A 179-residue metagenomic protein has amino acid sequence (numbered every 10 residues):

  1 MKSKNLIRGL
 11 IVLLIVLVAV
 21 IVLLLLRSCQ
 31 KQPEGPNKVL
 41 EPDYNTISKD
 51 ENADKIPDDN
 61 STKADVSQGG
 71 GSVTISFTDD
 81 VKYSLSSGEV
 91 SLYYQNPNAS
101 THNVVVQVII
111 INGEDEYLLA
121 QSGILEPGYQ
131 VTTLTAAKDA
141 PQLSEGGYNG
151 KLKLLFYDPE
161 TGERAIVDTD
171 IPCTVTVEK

Functional and structural regions predicted by a protein language model:
M1-L17: N-terminal Sec-pathway targeting helices
L17, V22-V106, I110, E160-K179: Primarily secretory-pathway and cell-envelope proteins
A19, E114-S122: Surface-exposed loop/edge segments in extracytoplasmic proteins
K82-S84, L125, L143: Hydrophobic beta-strand core residues of beta-sandwich domains
G123-Q130: Short proline/glycine- and polar residue-rich coil/turn motifs
A140-N149: Short glycine/proline/serine/threonine-rich loop/turn segments at secondary-structure transition edges
K151-P159: Beta-strand-rich extracellular modules
